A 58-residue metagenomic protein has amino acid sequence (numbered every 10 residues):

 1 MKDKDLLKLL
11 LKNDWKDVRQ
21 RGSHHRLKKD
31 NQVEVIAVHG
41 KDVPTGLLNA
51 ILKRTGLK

Functional and structural regions predicted by a protein language model:
K4-D5, K12-K16, K28-K58: C-terminal structural segments of small proteins and small subunits
Q20-H25: Arg/Lys-rich, often Gly-containing low-complexity segments of ribosomal proteins
